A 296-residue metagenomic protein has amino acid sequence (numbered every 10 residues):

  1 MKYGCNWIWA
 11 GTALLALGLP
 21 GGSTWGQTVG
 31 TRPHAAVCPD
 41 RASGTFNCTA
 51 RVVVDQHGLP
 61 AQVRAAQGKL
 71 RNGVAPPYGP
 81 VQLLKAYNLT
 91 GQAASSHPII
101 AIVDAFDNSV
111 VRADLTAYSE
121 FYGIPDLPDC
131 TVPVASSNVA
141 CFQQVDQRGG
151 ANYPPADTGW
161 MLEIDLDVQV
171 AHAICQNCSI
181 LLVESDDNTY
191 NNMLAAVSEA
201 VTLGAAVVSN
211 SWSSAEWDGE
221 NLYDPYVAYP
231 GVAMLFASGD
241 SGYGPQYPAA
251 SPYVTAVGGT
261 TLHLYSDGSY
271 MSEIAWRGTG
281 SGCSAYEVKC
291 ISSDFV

Functional and structural regions predicted by a protein language model:
M1, L17, G68-N72: RTX-like calcium-binding, glycine/aspartate-rich low-complexity repeat tracts
M1-A10: Bacterial N-terminal signal peptides that target proteins for export
W9-P20: Bacterial N-terminal signal peptides
T12, K69, A156-D157, L194 (+1 more regions): Residues at structural and domain junctions
A13, T24-W25, G280: N-terminal compositionally biased, intrinsically disordered segments and leader/signal-like regions
S23-N177, L181, D186, S211 (+1 more regions): N-terminal zymogen propeptides
A173-I174, L181-V296: Extracellular protease catalytic domains of secreted zymogens
